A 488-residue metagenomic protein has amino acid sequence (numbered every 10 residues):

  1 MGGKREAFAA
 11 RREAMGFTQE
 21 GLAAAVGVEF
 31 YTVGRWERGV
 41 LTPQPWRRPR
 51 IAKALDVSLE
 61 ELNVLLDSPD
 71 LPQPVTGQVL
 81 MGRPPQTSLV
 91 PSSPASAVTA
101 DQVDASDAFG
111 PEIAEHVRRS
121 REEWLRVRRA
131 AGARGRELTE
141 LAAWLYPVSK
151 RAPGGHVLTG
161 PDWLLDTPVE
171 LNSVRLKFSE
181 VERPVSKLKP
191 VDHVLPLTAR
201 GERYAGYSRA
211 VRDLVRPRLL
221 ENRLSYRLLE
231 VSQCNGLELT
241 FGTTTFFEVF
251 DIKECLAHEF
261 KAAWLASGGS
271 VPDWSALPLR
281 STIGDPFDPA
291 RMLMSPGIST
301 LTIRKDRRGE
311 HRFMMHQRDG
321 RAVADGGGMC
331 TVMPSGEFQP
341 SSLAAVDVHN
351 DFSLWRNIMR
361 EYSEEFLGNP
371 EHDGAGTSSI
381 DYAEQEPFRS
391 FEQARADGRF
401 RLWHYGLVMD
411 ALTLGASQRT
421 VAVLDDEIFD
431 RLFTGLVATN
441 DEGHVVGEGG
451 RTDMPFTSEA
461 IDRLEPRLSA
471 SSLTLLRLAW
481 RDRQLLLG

Functional and structural regions predicted by a protein language model:
M1-M15, P49, V64-L65, P72: A short, Lys/Arg-rich alpha-helix, primarily the initiator
R12, A23, A52: The alpha-helix within a helix-turn-helix
G16-R35: Short alpha-helical DNA-recognition segment
W46-L62: DNA major-groove recognition helix of helix-turn-helix/homeodomain DNA-binding modules
V64-R83: Short, charged recognition helix plus adjacent turn of helix-turn-helix-like nucleic-acid-binding domains
G77-R307, R312-M329, I461-G488: Alpha-helical and coiled-coil interaction segments, frequently adjacent to or embedded within charge-biased
R308-G376: Conserved Nudix-box catalytic region and its N-terminal flanking loop in Nudix hydrolases and closely related
S417-T420, R431-R481: NUDIX/MutT-family hydrolases
